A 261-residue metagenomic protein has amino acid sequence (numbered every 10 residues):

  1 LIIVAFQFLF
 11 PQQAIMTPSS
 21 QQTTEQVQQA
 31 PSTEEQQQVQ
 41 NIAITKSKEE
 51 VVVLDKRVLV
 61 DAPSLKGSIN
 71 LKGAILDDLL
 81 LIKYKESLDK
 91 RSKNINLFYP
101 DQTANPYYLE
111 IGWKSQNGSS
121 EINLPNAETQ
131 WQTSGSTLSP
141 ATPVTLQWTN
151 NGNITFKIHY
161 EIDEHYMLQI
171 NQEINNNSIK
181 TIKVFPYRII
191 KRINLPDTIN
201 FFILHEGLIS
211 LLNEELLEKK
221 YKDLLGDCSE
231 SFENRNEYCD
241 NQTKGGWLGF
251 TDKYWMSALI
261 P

Functional and structural regions predicted by a protein language model:
L1-E35, L138, N150: Subset of Sec-pathway N-terminal targeting signals
I2, L9-A14, K46-V53, V60 (+1 more regions): Generic low-polarity alpha-helical segments
Q22-T23, S32, I44, E128 (+1 more regions): Intrinsically disordered/low-complexity terminal segments and short unstructured peptides
E25-Q28, S47-E50, T133-S136, E161: Aromatic/His-enriched, Gly/Pro-containing loop or helix-boundary segments that lie immediately adjacent to catalytic
A30-V58: Short, Gly/Pro- and small/polar-rich lid/capping loops
R57, D61-P261: Soluble non-transmembrane domains of integral membrane proteins
